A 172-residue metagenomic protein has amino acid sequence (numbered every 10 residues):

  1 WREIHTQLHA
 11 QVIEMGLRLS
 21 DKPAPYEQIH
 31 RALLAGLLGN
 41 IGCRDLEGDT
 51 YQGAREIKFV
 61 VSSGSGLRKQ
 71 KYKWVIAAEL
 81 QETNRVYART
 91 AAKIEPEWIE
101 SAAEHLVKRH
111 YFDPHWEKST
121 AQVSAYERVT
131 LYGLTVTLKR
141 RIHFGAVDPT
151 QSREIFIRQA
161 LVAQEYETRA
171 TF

Functional and structural regions predicted by a protein language model:
W1-F172: Extended, charged helical/alpha-beta scaffold domains that provide interaction surfaces
